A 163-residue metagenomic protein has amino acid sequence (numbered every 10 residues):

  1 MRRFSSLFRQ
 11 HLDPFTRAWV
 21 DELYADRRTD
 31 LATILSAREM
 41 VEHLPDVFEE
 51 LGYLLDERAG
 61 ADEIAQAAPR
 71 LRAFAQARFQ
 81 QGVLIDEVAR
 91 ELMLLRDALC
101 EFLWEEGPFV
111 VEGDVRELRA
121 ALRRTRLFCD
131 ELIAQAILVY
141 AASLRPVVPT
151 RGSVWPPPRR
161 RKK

Functional and structural regions predicted by a protein language model:
M1-D86: N-terminal low-complexity or simple alpha-helical regulatory segments that function as activation/interaction modules
F4, A59, E63-K163: Long, amphipathic alpha-helical coupling/dimerization segments that relay conformational signals between
